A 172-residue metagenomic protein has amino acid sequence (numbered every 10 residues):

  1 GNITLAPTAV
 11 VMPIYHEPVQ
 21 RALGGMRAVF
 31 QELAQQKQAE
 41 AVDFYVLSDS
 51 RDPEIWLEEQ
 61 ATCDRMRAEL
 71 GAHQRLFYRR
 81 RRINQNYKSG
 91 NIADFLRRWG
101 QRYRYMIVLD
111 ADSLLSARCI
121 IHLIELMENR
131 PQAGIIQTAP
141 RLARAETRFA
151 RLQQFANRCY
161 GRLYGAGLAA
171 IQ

Functional and structural regions predicted by a protein language model:
G1-N2: N-terminal membrane-anchoring/stem segments of glycan-assembly enzymes
P7-V11, D43: Cell-envelope/extracellular polymer assembly enzymes that use nucleotide-activated donors
I14-P18, R51-P53, W99: Structural beta->alpha junctions
E17-G25, E54-E59, I83-N91, L115: Phosphate/oxyanion-binding active-site loops and adjacent basic polyanion-contact surfaces
A28-N84, R141: Acidic donor-binding segment of Leloir-type glycosyltransferases
D64-R104, A117-Q172: Long helical/loop segments within the catalytic core of UDP-sugar-dependent glycosyltransferases, especially the large
Y105-L109: Short aromatic-hydrophobic micro-motifs that form the base-stacking/packing surface for donor nucleotide recognition
D110-L114: The conserved acidic donor/metal-binding loop of glycosyltransferases
